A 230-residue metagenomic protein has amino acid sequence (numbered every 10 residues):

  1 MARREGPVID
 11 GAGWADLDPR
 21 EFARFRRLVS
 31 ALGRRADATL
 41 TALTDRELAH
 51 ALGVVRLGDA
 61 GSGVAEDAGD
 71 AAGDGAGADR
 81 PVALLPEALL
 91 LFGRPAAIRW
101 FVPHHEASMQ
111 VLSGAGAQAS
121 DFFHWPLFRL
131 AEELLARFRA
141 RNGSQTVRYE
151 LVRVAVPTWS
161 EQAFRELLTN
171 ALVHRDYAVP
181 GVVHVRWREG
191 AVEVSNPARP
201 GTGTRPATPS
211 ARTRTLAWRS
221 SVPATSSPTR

Functional and structural regions predicted by a protein language model:
M1-G181, R186-R230: Active-site helix-to-loop segments that bind/position phosphate- or nucleotide-bearing substrates and donors across
